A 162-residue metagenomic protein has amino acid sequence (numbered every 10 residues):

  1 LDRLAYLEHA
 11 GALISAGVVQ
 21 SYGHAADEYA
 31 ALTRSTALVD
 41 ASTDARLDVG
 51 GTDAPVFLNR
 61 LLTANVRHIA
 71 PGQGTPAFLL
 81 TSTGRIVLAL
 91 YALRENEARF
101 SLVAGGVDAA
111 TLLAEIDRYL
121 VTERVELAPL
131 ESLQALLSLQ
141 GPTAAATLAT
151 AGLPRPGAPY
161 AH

Functional and structural regions predicted by a protein language model:
L1-H162: Basic, glycine/lysine-rich polyanion-binding surfaces/domains
